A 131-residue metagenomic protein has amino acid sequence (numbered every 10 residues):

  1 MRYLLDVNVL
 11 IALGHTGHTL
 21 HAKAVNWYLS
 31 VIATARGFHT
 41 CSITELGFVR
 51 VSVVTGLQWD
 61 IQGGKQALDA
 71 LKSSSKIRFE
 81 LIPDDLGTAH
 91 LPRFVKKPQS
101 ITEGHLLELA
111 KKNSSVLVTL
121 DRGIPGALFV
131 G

Functional and structural regions predicted by a protein language model:
M1-T40, T55-Q66: Short, well-structured N-terminal submotif of metal-dependent ribonuclease cores
L5-N8, G47, D85-T88: Short, basic/glycine-rich phosphate-binding loops at helix/coil junctions that contact nucleotide phosphates
T40-I43, I101: Aromatic- and histidine-enriched alpha-helix N-cap/loop-to-helix transition segments that scaffold the rims
L46, I124-P125: Positions that flank functional sites
V49-S52: Amphipathic alpha-helical segments within well-ordered protein domains
S75-R122: Active-site neighborhoods of divalent-metal-dependent phosphate/nucleic-acid chemistry enzymes
G126-G131: Active-site regions of enzymes building and remodeling cell-envelope glycoconjugates
